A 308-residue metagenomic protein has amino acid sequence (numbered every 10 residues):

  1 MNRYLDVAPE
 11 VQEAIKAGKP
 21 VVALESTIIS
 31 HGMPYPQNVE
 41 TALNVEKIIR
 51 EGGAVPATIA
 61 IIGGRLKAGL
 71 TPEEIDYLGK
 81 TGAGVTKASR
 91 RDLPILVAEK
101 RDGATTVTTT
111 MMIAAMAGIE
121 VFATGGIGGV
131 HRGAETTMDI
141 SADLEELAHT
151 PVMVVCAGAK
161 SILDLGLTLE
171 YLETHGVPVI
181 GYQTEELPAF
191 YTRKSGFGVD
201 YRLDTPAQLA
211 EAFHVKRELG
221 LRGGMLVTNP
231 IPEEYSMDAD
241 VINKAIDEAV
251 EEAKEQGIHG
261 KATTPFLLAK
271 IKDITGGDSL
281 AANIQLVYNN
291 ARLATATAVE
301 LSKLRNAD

Functional and structural regions predicted by a protein language model:
M1-G18: N- or domain-start disorder-to-order transition segments that initiate the globular core
E13-K16, V21-V22, I113-M116, V121-A123 (+5 more regions): Solvent-exposed alpha-helices and their adjacent loops that cap or buttress functional pockets in soluble metabolic
V22-L24, P56-I61, G103, V121-G126 (+5 more regions): General beta-strand structural signal in soluble alpha/beta enzymes
S26, H31-M33, V39-I95, E218-E234 (+1 more regions): Glycine-rich nucleotide/cofactor/substrate-binding loop typically near the N-terminus or early in the first domain
L70-P151: Divalent-metal (Mg2+/Mn2+/Ca2+)-assisted nucleotide/phosphate chemistry catalytic cores
A104-V107, E135-A148, V152-E173, A207-E211: Active-site glycine-rich loop that binds ribose-phosphate moieties when present
R193-E218: Anionic-ligand binding region
L221-N289: A C-terminal functional module that forms or caps the active site or interfaces directly with catalytic machinery
